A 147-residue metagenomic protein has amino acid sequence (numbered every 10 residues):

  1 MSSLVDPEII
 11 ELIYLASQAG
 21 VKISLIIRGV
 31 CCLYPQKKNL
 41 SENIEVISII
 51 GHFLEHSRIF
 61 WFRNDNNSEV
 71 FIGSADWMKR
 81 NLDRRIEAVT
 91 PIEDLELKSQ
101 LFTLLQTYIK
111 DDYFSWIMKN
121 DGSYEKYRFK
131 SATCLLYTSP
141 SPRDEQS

Functional and structural regions predicted by a protein language model:
M1-E45: Primarily the HKD phosphodiesterase
L4, W77, P142: Hydrophobic pocket-lining residues within nucleotide cofactor-binding pockets
G29-I49, Y108-F114, K126, T133-S139: Short, structured "edge-of-domain" segments at secondary-structure transitions
S48-N120: HKD (HxKxxxxD) catalytic microenvironment of the phospholipase D
W77-M78, K130-A132: Short proline/glycine-enriched turn/loop segments at secondary-structure junctions
N120-K126: Short proline/glycine- and acidic-rich turn/helix-capping motifs at secondary-structure junctions
Y137-P140, D144-S147: Single conserved hydrophobic/aromatic residue that forms the stacking wall/gate of nucleotide- or nucleobase-binding
